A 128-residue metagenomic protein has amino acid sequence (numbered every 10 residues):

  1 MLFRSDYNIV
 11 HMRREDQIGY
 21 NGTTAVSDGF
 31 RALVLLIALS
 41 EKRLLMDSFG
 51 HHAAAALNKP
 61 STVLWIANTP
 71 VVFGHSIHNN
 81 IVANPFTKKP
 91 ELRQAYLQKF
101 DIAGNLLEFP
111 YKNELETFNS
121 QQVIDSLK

Functional and structural regions predicted by a protein language model:
M1: A conserved mid-protein helix/loop that constitutes part of the nucleotide-sugar donor-binding site
R4-V71, H78-I81: Donor-binding and catalytic core of enzymes assembling or modifying cell-surface/extracellular glycoconjugates
I77-K128: Leloir-type glycosyltransferase catalytic cores
